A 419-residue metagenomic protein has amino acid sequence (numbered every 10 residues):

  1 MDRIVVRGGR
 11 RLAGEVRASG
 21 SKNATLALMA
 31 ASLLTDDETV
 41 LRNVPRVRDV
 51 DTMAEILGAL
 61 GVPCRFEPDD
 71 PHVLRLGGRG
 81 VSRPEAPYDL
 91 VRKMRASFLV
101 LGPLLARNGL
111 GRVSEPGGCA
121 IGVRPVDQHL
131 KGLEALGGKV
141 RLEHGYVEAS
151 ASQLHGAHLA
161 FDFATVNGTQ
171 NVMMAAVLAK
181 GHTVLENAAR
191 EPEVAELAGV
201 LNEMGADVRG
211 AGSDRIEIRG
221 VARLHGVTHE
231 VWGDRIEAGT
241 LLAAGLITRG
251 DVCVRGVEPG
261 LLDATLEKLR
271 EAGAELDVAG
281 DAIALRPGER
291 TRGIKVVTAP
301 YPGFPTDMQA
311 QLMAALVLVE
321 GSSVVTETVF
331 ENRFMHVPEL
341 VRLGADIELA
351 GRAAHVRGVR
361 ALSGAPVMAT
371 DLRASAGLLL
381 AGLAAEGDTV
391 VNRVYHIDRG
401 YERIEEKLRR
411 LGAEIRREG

Functional and structural regions predicted by a protein language model:
M1-G419: Short, structured segments at the rim of ligand-binding sites
